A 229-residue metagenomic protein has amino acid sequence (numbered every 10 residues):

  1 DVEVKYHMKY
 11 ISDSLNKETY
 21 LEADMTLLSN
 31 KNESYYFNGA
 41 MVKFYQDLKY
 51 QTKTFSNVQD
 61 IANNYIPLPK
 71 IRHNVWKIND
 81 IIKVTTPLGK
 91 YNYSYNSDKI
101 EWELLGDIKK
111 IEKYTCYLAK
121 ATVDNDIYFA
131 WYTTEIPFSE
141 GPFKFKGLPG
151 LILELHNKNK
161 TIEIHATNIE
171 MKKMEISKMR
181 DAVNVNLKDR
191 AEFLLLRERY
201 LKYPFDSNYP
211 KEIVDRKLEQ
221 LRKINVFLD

Functional and structural regions predicted by a protein language model:
D1-D229: Extended soluble regions of mature proteins
